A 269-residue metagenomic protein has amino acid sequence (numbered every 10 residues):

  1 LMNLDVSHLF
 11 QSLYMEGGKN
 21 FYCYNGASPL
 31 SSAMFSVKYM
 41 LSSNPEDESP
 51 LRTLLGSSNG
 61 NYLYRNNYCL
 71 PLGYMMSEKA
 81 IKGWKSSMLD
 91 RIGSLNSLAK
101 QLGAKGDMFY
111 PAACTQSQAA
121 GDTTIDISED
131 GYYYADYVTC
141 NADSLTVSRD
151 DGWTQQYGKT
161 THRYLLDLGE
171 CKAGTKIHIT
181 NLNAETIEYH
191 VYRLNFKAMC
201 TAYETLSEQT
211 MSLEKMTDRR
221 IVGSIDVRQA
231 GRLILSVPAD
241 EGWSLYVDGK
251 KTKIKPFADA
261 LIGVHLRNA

Functional and structural regions predicted by a protein language model:
L1-M34, Y68-S97, Q101, A202-T205 (+1 more regions): Extracytoplasmic/lumenal acceptor-recognition loop(s) of multi-pass membrane glycoenzymes
C23-S28, S36, S43-P50: Short alpha-helical segments and helix-capping/turn motifs at coil-helix boundaries
A27, A33-V37, S57-G60, Q229: Short, well-ordered loop/turn elements at secondary-structure boundaries
V37-Y39, Y62, T175, W243: Residue-level detector of short, conserved catalytic/binding motifs and their immediate flanks
Y39, D47-W84, G152-T154, A198: C-terminal, active-site-flanking charged/polar segments
Y39-S42, E188: Short, well-ordered secondary-structure micro-motifs within conserved domains or adaptor modules
A104-A269: Active-site-proximal, structured, solvent-exposed surfaces of multi-pass membrane proteins that position macromolecular
